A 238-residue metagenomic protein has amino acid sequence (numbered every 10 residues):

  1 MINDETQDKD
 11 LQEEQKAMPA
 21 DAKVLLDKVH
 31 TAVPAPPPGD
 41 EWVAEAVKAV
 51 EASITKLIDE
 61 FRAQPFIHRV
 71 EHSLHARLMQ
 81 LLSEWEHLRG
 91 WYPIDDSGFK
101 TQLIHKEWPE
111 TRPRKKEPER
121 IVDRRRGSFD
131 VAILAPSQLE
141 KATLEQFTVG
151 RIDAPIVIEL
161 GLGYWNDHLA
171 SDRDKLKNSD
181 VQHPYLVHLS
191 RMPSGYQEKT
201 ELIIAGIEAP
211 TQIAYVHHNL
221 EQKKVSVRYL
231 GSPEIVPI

Functional and structural regions predicted by a protein language model:
I2-S83: Charged, often low-complexity linker/regulatory segments
F66, L81-W85, G90-Y92, S97 (+1 more regions): A non-catalytic, helix-rich entry segment at domain boundaries
Y92-R151: Active-site metal-binding core of divalent-cation-utilizing nuclease and nuclease-like domains
K116-E117, I152, I156, A170-R173 (+2 more regions): A domain-level signal for the structural core that forms small-molecule/cofactor-binding pockets and catalytic centers
I133-K141, R151-L162, R173-N178: Catalytic core segments in nucleotide and nucleic-acid processing enzymes
E140-L144, G163-K175, G195-K199: Active-site-adjacent loop/helix micro-motif of nuclease/hydrolase catalytic cores
D180-T211: Nucleic-acid nuclease catalytic cores
G206-I238: Non-catalytic C-terminal interaction segments of nucleic acid-processing enzymes
